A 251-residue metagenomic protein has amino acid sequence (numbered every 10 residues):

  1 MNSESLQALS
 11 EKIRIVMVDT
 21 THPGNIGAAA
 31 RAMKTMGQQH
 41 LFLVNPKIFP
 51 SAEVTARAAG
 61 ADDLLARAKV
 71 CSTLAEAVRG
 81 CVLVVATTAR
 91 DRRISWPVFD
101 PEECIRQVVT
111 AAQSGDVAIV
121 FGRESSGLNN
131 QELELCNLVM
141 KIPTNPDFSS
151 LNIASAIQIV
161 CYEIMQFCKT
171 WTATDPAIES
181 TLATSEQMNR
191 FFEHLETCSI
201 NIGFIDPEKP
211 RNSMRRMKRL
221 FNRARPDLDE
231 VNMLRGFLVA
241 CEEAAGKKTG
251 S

Functional and structural regions predicted by a protein language model:
M1-S251: Post-transcriptional modification and biogenesis factors for structured RNAs of the translation apparatus
